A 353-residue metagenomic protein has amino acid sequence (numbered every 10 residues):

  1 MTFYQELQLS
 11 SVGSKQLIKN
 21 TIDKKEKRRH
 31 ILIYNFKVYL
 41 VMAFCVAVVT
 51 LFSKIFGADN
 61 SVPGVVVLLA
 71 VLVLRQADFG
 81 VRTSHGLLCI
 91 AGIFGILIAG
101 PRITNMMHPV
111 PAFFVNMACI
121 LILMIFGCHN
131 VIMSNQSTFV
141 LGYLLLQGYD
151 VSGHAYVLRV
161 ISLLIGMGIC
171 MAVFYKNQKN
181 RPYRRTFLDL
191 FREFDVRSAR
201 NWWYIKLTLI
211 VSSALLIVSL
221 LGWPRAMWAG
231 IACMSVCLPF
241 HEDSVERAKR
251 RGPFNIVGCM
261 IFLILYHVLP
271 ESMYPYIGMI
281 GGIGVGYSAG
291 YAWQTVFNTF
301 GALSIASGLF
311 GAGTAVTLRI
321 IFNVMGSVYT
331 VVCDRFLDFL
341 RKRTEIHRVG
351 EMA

Functional and structural regions predicted by a protein language model:
M1-I90: N-terminal signal-anchor module of multipass membrane proteins
M1-N35, N177-N201, K342-A353: Intrinsically disordered, low-complexity non-transmembrane regions of multi-pass membrane transporters
M42-A47, D59-A77, F114-S152, M167 (+2 more regions): Pore- and pathway-forming membrane helices of multi-pass small-molecule/ion transporters and channels
T50-V66, G100-M117, S162-I165, I217-A229 (+1 more regions): Structural signature of hydrophobic alpha-helical transmembrane segments
T83-G92, V131-G142, K249-G258, F297 (+1 more regions): Cytoplasmic-side transmembrane-helix entry/capping segments in multi-pass membrane proteins
P101-R192, V196: Membrane-interface helix-loop-helix junctions at boundaries between adjacent transmembrane segments
R192-I217: Membrane-water interface at loop-to-transmembrane-helix junctions
S212-L269: Transmembrane helical segments that form the transport core of multi-pass membrane transport proteins
